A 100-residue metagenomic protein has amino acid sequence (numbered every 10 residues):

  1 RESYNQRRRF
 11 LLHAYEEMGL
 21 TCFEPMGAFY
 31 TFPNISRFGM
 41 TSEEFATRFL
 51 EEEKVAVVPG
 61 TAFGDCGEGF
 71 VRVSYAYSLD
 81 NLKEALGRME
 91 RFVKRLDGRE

Functional and structural regions predicted by a protein language model:
R1-E100: PLP-dependent class I/II
